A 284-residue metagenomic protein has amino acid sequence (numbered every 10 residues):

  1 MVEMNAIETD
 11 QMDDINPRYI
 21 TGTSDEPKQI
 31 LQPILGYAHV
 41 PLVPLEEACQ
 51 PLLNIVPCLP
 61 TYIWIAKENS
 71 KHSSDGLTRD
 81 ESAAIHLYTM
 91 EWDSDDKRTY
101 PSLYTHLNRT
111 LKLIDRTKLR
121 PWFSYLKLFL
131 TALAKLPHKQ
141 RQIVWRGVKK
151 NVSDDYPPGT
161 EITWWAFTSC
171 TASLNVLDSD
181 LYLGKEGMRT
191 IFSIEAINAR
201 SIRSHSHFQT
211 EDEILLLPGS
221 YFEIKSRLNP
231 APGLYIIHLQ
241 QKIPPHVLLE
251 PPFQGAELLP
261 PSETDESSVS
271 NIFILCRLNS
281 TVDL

Functional and structural regions predicted by a protein language model:
V2-V40, L45, S206, I214-L284: Cys-His-centered catalytic/binding microenvironment captured across papain-like cysteine peptidases and homologous
E46-H205: Internal glycine-rich, Lys/Arg-flanked active-site/core loops of soluble domains
Q209: Solvent-exposed, positively charged interaction surfaces of folded domains, especially nucleic-acid-binding interfaces
